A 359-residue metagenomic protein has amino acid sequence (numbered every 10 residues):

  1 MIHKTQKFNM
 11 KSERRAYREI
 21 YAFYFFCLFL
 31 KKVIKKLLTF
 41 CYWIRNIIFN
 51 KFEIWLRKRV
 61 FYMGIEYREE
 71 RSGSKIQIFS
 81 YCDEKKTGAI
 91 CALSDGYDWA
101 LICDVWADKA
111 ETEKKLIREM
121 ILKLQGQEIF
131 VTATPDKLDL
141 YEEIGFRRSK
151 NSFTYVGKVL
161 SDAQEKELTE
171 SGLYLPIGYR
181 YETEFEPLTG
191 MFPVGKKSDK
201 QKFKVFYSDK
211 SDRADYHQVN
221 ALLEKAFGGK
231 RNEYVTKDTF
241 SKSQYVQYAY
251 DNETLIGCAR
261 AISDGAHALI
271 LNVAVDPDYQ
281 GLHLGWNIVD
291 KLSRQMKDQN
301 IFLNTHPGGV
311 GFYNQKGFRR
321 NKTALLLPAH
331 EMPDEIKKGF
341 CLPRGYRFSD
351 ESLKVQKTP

Functional and structural regions predicted by a protein language model:
K4, M10-E13, A22: Short hydrophobic alpha-helical segments enriched in small aliphatic residues
F29, K35, T39-Y42, N46-E53: Short, positively charged and aromatic/hydrophobic N-terminal segments
N50-Y81, S152, Q164-Y234, A324 (+1 more regions): Short amphipathic alpha-helix that is part of the acyltransferase structural core
G73-W106, R231-A274: A conserved beta-strand-loop-helix scaffold within acyl/acetyltransferase catalytic domains
C103-D104, L140, L271-N272, D278-G281 (+2 more regions): Acidic/histidine-enriched, beta-strand-rich ligand/metal-binding domains
K109-M120, D278-I288: Conserved acetyl-CoA pyrophosphate-binding loop and the N-cap/start of the following alpha-helix in GNAT-like
L124-P135, R294-P307: Conserved GNAT acetyl-CoA-binding A-motif
E143-N151, K316-T323: Conserved acetyl-CoA-binding loop of GNAT-fold acetyltransferases
